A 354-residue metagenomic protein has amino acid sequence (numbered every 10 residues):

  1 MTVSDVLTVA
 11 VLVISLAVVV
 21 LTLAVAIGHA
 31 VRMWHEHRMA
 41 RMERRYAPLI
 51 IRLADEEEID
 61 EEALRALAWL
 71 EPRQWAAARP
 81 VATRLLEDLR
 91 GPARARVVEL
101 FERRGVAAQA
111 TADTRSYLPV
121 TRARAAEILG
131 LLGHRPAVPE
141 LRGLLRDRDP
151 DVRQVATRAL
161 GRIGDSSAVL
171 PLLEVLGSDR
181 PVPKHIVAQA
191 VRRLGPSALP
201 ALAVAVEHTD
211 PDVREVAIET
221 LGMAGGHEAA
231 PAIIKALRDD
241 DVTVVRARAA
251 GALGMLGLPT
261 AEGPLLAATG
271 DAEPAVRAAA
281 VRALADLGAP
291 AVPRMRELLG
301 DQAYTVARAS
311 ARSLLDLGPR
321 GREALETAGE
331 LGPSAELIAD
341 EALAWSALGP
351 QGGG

Functional and structural regions predicted by a protein language model:
M1-A40: N-terminal signal-anchor transmembrane alpha helix of single-pass membrane proteins, serving as the membrane-anchoring
V31-A112: N-terminal topogenic membrane-targeting module
L67-E71, A82-L89, R94-E102, L129 (+7 more regions): Hydrophobic core/packing positions within alpha-helical solenoid repeats
A77-P80, V98-T114, H134-R146, D165-G177 (+6 more regions): Amphipathic alpha-helical scaffolding segments comprising HEAT/armadillo-like alpha-solenoid repeats
R90, G133, G164, R180 (+10 more regions): Alpha-solenoid repeat junctions
P119-V120, R135, P150-D151, S166 (+10 more regions): Alpha-helix N-cap/helix-start positions at coil->helix boundaries
A126-I128, G133, R153-T157: Membrane-embedded segments
